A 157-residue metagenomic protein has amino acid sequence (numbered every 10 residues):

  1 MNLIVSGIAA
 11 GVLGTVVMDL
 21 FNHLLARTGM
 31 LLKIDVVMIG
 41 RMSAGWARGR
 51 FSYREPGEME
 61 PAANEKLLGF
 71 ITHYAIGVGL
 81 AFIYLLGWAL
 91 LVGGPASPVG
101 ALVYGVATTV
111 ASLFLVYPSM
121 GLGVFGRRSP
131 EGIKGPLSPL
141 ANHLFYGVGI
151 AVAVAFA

Functional and structural regions predicted by a protein language model:
M1-A157: Juxtamembrane/disordered regions of integral membrane proteins
